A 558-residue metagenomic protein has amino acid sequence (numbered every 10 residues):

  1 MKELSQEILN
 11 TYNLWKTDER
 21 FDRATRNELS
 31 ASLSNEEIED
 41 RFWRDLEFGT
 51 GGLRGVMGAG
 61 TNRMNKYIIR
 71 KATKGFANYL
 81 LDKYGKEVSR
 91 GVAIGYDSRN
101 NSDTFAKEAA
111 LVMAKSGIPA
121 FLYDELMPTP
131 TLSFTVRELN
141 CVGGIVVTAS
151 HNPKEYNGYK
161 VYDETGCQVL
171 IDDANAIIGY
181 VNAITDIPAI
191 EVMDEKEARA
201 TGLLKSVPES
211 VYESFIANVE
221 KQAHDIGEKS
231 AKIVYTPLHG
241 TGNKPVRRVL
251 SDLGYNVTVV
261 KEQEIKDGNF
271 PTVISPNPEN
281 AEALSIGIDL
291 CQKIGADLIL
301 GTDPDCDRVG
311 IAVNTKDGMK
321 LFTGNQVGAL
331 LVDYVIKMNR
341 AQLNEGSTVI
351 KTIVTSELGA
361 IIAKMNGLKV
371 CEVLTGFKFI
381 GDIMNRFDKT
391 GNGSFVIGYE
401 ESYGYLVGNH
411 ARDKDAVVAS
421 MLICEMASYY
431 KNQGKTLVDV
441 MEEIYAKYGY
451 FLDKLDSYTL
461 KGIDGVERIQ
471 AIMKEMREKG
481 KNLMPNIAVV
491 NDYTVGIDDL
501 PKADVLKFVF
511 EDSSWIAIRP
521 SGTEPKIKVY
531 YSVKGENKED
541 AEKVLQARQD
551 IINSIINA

Functional and structural regions predicted by a protein language model:
K2-A109, E197-A231, T241: An N-terminal, well-structured beta->alpha segment
K16, E37-F42, L46, N157-A283: Gly/Ser/Thr-enriched, mixed-charge loops and adjacent short helices that form phosphate/oxyanion-binding elements
F42-N62, S150, P237-P245, P304 (+3 more regions): Conserved phosphate/anionic-ligand binding catalytic regions in large, soluble enzymes, centered on
A93-Y156, S251, N256-G310: N-terminal small/polar loop signature for handling phosphorylated ligands or for N-terminal nucleophile
D103-E108, S133-R137, E155-V161, N182 (+9 more regions): Short acidic, glycine/serine/threonine-rich loops at helix termini
E164-C167, G179, T185, D289-K351 (+1 more regions): Replace "Mg2+/Mn2+-dependent" with "divalent metal-dependent
Q292, A296-L298, M338-R519, K526-Y530 (+2 more regions): Phosphate-binding and adjacent anionic-ligand microenvironments
